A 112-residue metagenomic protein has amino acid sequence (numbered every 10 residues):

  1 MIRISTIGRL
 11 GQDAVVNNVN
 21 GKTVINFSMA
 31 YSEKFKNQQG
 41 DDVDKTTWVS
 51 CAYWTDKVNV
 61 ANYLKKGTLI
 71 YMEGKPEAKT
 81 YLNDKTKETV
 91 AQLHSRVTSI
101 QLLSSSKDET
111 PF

Functional and structural regions predicted by a protein language model:
M1-F112: Single-stranded nucleic acid-binding surfaces, predominantly the OB-fold ssDNA-binding core
